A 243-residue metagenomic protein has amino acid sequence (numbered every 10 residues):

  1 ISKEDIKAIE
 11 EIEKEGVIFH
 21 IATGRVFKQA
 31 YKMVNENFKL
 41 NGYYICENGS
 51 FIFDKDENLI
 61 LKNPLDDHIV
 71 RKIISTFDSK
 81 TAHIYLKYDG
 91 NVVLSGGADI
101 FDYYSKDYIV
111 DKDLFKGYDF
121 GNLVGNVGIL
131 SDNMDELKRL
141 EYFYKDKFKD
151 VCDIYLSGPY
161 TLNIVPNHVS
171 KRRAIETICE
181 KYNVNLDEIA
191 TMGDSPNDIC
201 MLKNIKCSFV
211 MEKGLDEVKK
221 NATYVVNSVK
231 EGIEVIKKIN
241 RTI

Functional and structural regions predicted by a protein language model:
I1-V17, K62-I69, V110-K112, H168-E180 (+2 more regions): Short, acidic loop-to-helix structural element flanking the phosphoryl-transfer center in phosphate-processing enzymes
K3-I100: Active-site phosphate-binding/coordination module
I12, N48, V127, I175 (+2 more regions): Residue-level signal for inorganic ion chemistry
G16, N41, T81, V124-G125 (+2 more regions): Short, well-ordered alpha-helix to beta-strand connector turns
F38-L40, N48, F148-D150, N204-I205 (+1 more regions): Short, structured coil segments at secondary-structure junctions
K80-M192, P196-M201, K213: Conserved acidic, metal-coordinating active-site core of Asp-based, Mg2+-dependent phosphoryl-transfer enzymes
N204, S208-I243: Asp-based, Mg2+/Mn2+-dependent phosphohydrolase catalytic module
